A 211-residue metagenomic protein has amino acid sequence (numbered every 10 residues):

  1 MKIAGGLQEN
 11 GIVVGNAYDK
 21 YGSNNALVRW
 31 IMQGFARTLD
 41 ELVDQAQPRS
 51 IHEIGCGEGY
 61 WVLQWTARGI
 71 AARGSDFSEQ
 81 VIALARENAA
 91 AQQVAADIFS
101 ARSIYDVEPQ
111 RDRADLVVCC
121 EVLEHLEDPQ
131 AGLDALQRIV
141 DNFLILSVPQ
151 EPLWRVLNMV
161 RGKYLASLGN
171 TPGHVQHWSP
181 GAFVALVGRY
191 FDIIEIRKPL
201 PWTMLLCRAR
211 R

Functional and structural regions predicted by a protein language model:
M1-L116, C120, Q130-I139, R161-R211: Conserved N-terminal segment of class I S-adenosyl-L-methionine
C120-L123, S147: Residues lining the SAM
L126: Catalytic P-loop NTPase motifs of RecA-like helicase/translocase cores
D141-P149: Conserved beta-strand signature within the Rossmann-like core of class I S-adenosyl-L-methionine
Q150-W154: Short "lid" loop at the C-terminus of a central beta-strand within the Rossmann-like core of SAM-dependent
R155-V160: Short aromatic-enriched loop/helix-cap "lid" or pocket-rim segments at secondary-structure transitions that line
